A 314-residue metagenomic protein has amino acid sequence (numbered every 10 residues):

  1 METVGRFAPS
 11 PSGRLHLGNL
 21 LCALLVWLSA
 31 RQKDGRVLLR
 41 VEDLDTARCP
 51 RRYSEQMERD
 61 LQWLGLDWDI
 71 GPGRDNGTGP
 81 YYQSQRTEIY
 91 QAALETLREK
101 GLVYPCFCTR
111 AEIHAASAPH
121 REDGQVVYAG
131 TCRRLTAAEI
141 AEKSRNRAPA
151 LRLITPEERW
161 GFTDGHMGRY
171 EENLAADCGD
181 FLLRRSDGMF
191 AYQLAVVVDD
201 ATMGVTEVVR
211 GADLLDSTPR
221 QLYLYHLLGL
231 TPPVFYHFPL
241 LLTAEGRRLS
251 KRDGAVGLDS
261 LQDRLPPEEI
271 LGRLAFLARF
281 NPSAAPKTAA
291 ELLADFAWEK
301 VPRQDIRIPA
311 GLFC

Functional and structural regions predicted by a protein language model:
M1-S117, R121, A212-L230, K287: N-terminal Rossmann-like or analogous alpha/beta NTP/dinucleotide-binding catalytic cores that position adenine
L15-L17, D187, R264-L265: Structural motif
T46, T109, D216-S217, L227-C314: Catalytic adenosine-cofactor/nucleotide-binding cores of aminoacyl-tRNA synthetases and other
S54, T87, Q91, R110-I113 (+6 more regions): Alpha-helix initiation and N-capping motif
Q62, A92-L102, E158-E171, A285-Q304: A short, terminal or domain-edge coil/loop segment
L64-P72, L102, Y128-A141, R264: Short, basic, helix/turn surface patches
Y81-T96, H120-V126, P149-E157, L277-L293: Short secondary-structure transition/capping segments
A111-S250, G257-L261, F313-C314: Active-site cores that bind ATP or allylic diphosphates and position pyrophosphate for catalysis
